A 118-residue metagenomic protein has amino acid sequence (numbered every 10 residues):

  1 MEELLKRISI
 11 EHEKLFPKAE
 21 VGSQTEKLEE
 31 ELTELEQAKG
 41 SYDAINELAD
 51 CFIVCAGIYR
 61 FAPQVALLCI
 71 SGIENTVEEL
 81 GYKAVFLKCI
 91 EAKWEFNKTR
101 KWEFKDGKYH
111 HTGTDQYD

Functional and structural regions predicted by a protein language model:
M1-D118: Flexible "arm" and connector segments at domain edges
